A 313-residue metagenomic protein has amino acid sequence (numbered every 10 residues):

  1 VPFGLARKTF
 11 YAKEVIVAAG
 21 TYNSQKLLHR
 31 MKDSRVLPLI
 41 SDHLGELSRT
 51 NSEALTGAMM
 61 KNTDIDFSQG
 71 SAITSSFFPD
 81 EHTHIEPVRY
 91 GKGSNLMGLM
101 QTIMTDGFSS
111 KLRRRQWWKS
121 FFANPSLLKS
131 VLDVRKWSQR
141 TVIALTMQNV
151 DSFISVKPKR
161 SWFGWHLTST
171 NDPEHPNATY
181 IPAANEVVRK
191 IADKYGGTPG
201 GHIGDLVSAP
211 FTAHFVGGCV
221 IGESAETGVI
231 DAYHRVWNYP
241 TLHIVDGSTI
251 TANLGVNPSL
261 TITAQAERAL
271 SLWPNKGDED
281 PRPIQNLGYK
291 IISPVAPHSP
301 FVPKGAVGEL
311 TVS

Functional and structural regions predicted by a protein language model:
V1-F77, D246, S259-L287: Glycine-rich loop(s) and the adjacent beta-strand/alpha-helix scaffold that form part
G4-A6, L44, S130-V134, V142-I143 (+2 more regions): Generic recognition of flexible, low-complexity loop/linker segments
R7, A12, G70-A72, Q139-I143 (+4 more regions): Active-site lining segments that contact anionic ligands and/or coordinate catalytic metals
V17-A18, L132, E174-A178, V256: Hydrophobic alpha-helical scaffolding
Q25-L27, F67, S155-V156, V229-D231 (+1 more regions): Short helix/loop capping segments that flank catalytic or ligand/cofactor-binding pockets
S41-H166, F215, W237, G247 (+2 more regions): FAD cofactor-binding and catalytic pocket of flavoenzymes
L145, T168-A252, S259: A glycine-rich dinucleotide-binding beta-alpha-beta segment and adjacent secondary-structure elements that constitute
T198-L206, E279-G288: Short, glycine/acidic-rich hinge or "gate" loops at secondary-structure transitions that mediate conformational
